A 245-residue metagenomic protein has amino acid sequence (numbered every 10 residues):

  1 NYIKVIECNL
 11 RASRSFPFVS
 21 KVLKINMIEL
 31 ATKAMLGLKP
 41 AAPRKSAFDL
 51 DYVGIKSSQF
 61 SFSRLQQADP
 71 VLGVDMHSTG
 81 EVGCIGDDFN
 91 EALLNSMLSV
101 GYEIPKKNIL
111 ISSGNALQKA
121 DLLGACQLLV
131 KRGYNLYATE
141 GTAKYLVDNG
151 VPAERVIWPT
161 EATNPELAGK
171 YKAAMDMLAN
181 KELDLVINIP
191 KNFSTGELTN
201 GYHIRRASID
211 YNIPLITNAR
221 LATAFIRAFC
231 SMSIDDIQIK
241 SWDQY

Functional and structural regions predicted by a protein language model:
N1-K106, S113-N115: ATP-dependent carboxylate activation and anion-phosphoryl transfer catalytic cores that bind Mg-ATP to form
I3-N9, P17-K21, R44, Q67 (+4 more regions): Short acidic, glycine/serine/threonine-rich loops at helix termini
F89-L94, S113-L117, N135-A138, I157-M175: A general structural motif
Y102, K106-N108, S113-Y134: Glycine- and Gly-Pro-enriched alpha-helical subdomains that act as flexible, kink-prone "lid/hinge" or packing modules
G133-L146: Short internal beta-strands
W158-Y245: Peripheral docking tails and interdomain loops at the edges of cofactor- or intermediate-handling domains
